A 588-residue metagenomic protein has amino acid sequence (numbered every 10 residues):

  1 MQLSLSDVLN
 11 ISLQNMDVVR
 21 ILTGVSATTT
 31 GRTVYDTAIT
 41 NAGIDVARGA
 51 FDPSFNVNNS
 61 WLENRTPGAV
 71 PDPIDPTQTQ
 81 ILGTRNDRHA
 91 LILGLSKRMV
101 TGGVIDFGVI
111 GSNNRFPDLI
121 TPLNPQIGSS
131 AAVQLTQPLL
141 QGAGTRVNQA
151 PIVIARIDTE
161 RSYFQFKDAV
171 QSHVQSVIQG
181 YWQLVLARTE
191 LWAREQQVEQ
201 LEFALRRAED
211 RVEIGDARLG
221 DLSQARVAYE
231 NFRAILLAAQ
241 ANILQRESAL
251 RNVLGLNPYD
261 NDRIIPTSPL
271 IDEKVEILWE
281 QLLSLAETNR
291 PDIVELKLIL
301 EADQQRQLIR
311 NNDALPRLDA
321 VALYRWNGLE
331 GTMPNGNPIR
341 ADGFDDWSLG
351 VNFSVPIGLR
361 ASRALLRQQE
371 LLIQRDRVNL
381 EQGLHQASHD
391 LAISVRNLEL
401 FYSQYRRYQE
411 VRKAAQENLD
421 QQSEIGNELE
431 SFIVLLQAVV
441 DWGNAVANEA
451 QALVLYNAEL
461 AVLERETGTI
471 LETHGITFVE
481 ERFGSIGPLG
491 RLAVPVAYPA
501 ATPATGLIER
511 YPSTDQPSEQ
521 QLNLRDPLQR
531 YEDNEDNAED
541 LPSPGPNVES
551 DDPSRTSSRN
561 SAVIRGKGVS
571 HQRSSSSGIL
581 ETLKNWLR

Functional and structural regions predicted by a protein language model:
M1-V19, T23: Regulatory alphaC helix of protein kinase catalytic domains
M16-V34, A38-S54, L82, I92-P122 (+9 more regions): A glycine-/polar-enriched beta->alpha junction
T29, V34-A47, A169-R194, F203 (+6 more regions): Amphipathic alpha-helical coiled-coil segments
I39, R88-A90, G128-S130, Q179 (+2 more regions): Transmembrane beta-barrel architecture of outer-membrane proteins
F55-E63, F107-N113, A320-W326: Transmembrane beta-barrel strands of outer-membrane/channel proteins
E63-R65, L250, N257-N261, I265-W279 (+4 more regions): Acidic, low-complexity, intrinsically disordered peripheral segments
G83-D87, P125-I127, E276, A341-D345 (+1 more regions): Short sequence motifs at beta-strands and strand-loop junctions characteristic of Gram-negative outer-membrane
F107, I127-I235, A239-G255: Hydrophobic, small-residue-rich alpha-helical packing segments that form membrane-like cores
